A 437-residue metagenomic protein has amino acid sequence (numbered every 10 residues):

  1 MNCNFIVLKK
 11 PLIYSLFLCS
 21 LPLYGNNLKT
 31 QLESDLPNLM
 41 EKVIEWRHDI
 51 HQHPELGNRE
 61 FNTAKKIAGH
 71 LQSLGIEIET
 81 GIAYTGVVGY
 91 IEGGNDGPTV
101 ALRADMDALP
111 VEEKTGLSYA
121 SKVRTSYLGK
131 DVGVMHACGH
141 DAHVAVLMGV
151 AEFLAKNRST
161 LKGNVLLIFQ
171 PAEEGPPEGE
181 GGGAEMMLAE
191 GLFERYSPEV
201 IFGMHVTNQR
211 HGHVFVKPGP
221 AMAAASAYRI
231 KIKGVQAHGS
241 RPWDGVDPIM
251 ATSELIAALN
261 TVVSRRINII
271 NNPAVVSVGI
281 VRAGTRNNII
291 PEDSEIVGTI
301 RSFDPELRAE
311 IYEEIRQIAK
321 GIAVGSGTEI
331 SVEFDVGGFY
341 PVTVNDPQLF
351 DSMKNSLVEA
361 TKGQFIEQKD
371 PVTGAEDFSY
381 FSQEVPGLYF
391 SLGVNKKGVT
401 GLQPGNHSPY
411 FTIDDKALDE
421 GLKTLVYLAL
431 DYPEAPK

Functional and structural regions predicted by a protein language model:
M1-I13: Bacterial N-terminal signal peptides that target proteins for export
F17-G25, L39: Hydrophobic h-region of N-terminal signal peptides that target proteins for export in Gram-negative bacteria
N27, S73, S253-K437: Metal-dependent amide/peptide-bond hydrolase catalytic core, centered on the "pita-bread" metallohydrolase fold
L28-M135, A145-K162, L166: Acidic/His- and Gly-rich active-site-bordering loop/insert found across diverse amide/peptide-bond hydrolases
P37-E41, P54-K65, A137, D141 (+6 more regions): Soluble non-cytosolic domains of exported or imported proteins
I50, G89, L102, H140 (+8 more regions): Divalent metal-coordination and catalytic microenvironments
I91, I232-G234, I300: Hydrophobic beta-strand positions in extracellular immunoglobulin-like domains
V123-M135, D141-A142, F153-L154, S159-I280 (+1 more regions): Histidine/acidic-residue-rich, glycine-tolerant segments that coordinate divalent metal ions
